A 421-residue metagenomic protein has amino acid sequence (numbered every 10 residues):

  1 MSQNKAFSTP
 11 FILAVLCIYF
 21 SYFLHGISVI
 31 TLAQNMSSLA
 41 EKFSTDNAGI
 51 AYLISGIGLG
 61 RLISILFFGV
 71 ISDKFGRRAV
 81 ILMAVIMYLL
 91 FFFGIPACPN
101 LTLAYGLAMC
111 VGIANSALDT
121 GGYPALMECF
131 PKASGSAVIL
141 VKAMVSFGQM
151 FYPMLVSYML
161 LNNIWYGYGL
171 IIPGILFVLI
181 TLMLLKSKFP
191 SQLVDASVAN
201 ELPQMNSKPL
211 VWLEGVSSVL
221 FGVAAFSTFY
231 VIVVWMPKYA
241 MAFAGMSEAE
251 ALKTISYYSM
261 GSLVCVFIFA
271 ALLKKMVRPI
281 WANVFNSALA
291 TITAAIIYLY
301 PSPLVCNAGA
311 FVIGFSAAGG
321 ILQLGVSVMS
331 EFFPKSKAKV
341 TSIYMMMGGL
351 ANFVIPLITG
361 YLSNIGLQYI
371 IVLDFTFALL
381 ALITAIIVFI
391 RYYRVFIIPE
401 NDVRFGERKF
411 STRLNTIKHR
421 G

Functional and structural regions predicted by a protein language model:
L32-A33, V211-V264: Extracytoplasmic gate region of multi-pass secondary transporters
I63-P99: Conserved MFS/SLC helix-loop-helix module at the cytosolic interface between two early adjacent transmembrane helices
S64-G76, C265-R278, S363: Helix-to-loop junctions at the C-terminal end of transmembrane segments in multipass secondary transporters
L107-A143: Cytoplasmic helix-loop-helix junction between adjacent transmembrane helices in 12-TM secondary transporters
A117-F130, G319-F333: Intracellular juxtamembrane helix-capping segments at the cytosolic ends of symmetry-related transmembrane helices
K132-A133, A137-F189: Helix-loop-helix hairpin linking two adjacent transmembrane segments in secondary transporters
P279-L324: C-terminal transmembrane helical hairpin of 12-TM major facilitator-type secondary transporters
E331-L367: A late C-terminal transmembrane helix in Major Facilitator Superfamily
